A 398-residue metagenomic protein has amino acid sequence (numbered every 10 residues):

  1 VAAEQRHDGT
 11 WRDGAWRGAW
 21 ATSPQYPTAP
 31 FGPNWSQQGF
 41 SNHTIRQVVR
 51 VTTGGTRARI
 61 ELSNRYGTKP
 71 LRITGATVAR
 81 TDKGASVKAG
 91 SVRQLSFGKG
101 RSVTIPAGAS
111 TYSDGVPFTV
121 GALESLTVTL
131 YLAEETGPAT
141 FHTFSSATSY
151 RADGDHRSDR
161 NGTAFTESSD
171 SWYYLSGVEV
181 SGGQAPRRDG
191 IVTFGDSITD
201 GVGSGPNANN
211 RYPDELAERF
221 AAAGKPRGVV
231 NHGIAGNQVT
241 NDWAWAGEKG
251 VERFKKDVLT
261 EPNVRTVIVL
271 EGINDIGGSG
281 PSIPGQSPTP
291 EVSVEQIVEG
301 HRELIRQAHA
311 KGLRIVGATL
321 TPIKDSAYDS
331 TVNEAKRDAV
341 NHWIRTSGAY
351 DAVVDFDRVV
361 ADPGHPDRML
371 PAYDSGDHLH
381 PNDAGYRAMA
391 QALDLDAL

Functional and structural regions predicted by a protein language model:
V1-F194, S204-P206: N-terminal secretory targeting modules
W20, S41-Q47, P70, T74-A79 (+7 more regions): Conserved SGNH/GDSL esterase-like catalytic core that processes O-acyl groups on lipids and polysaccharides
S63, Y131, F194-S197, N231-N237 (+3 more regions): Active-site-proximal beta-strand/loop segments in catalytic clefts of secreted hydrolases
Q238, G277, P284, L320-L398: Catalytic His-Asp segment of secreted/periplasmic serine-dependent ester chemistry enzymes
E248, E291-R302, E334, D338 (+2 more regions): Non-membrane alpha-helical structural segments and their capping/turn regions in soluble enzymes
H301-H309: Surface-exposed amphipathic alpha-helices with a cationic face
